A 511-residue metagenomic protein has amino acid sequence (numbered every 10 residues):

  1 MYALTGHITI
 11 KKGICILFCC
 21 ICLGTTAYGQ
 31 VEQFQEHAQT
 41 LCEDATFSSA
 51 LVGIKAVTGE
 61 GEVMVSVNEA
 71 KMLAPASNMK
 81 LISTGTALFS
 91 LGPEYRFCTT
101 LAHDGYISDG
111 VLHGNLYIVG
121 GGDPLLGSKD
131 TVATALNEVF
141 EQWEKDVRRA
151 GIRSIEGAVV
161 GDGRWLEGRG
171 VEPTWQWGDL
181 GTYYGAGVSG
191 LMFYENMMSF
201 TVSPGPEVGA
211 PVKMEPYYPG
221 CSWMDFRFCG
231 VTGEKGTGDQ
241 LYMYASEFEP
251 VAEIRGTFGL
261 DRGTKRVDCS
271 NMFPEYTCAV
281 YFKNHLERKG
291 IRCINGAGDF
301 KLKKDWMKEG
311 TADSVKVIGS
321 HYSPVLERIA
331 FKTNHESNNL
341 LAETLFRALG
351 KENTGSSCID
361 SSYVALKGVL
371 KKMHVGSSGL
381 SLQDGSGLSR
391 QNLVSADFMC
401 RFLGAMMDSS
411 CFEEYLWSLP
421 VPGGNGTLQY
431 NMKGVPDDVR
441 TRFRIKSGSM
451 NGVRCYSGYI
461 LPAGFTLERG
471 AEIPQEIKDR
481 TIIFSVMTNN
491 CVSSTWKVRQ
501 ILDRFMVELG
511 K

Functional and structural regions predicted by a protein language model:
M1-Q33: Bacterial Sec-dependent N-terminal signal peptides
Q30-E60, V65-K71, K145-G151: Beta-lactamase-like hydrolase cores
T40-L41, S90-S377, G464-R469, K478 (+2 more regions): Conserved serine DD-peptidase/penicillin-binding transpeptidase domain and beta-lactam-recognizing active-site
I54-A56, T99-L101, S457: Short beta-strand scaffold segments in enzyme catalytic cores
G61, K80-A87, V159, L191 (+6 more regions): Residue-level preference for non-acidic, small/hydrophobic
M64-S66, E336, E343-K511: Small-residue-rich helix-loop
S66-T86, S90: Short active-site loop at a secondary-structure junction that contains or immediately precedes the catalytic residue(s)
N68-L73, D268, S386-S389: A short glycine/serine-rich beta->alpha loop
